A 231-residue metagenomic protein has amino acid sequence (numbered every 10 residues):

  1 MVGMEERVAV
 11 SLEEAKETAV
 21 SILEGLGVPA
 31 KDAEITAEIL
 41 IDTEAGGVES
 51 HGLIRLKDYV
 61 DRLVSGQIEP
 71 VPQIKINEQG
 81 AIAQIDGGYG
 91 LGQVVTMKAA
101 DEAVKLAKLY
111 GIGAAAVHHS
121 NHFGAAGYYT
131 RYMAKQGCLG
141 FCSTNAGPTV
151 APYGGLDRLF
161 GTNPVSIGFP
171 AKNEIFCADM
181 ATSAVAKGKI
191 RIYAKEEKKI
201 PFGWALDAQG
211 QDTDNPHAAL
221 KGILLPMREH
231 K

Functional and structural regions predicted by a protein language model:
V2-L26: Generic N-terminal amphipathic, Lys/Arg-enriched alpha-helix
E24-G27, A45-E49: N-terminal and secondary-structure boundary signal
A30-I41: Short, well-structured alpha-helical segments
G52-L106: Active-site cofactor/substrate anionic-group-binding motifs, chiefly glycine- and Lys/Arg-rich phosphate-binding loops
E78-D86, M97-G113, L206, G210-I223: Residues forming anionic-ligand binding surfaces in small-molecule and nucleic-acid pockets of primarily soluble enzymes
I85-K172: A generic, well-ordered mixed alpha/beta core segment in the N-terminal half of proteins
V150-L220: Phosphate/diphosphate-binding glycine-rich loops and adjacent basic-rich segments that engage nucleotide
G222-K231: Internal helical hairpin/lid segments
